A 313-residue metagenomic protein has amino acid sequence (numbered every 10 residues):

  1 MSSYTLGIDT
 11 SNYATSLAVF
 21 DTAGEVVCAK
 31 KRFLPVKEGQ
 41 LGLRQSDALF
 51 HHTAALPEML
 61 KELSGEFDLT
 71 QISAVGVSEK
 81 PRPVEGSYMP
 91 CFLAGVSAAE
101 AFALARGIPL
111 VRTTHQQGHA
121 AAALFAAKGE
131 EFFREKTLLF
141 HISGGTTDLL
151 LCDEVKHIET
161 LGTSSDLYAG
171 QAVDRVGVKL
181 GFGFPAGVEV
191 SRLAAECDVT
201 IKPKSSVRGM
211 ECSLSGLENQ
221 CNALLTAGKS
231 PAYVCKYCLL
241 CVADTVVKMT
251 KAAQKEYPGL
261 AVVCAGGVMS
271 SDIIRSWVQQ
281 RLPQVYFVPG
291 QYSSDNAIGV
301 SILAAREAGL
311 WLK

Functional and structural regions predicted by a protein language model:
M1-S2, I108, R112-T137, I302-L303: Conserved phosphate-binding catalytic cores of ATP/NTP-utilizing and phosphoryl-transfer enzymes
S3, T10-S11, A18, V27-A29 (+4 more regions): A short helix-loop
S11-F50, H157-T160: Short glycine-rich, Thr/Ser-proximal phosphate-binding strand/loop in the N-terminal lobe of ATP-dependent enzymes
R32, H51-E66, T245-M249: Short, well-ordered amphipathic alpha-helical segments that serve as non-catalytic structural scaffolds within diverse
K61-S97: Short beta-strand-loop/turn "lid" adjacent to the catalytic site in phosphate-handling enzymes
V77-K80, S143-G145, V263-S271: Glycine-rich beta-strand-to-loop/alpha-helix junction loops that act as flexible
H119-A123, V288-K313: Glycine-rich phosphate-binding/hydrolytic loop that grips phosphoryl groups
S191-V262, V268-Y286, A305-K313: A contiguous, well-structured pocket-lining segment that forms one wall/lid of small-molecule binding clefts in soluble
